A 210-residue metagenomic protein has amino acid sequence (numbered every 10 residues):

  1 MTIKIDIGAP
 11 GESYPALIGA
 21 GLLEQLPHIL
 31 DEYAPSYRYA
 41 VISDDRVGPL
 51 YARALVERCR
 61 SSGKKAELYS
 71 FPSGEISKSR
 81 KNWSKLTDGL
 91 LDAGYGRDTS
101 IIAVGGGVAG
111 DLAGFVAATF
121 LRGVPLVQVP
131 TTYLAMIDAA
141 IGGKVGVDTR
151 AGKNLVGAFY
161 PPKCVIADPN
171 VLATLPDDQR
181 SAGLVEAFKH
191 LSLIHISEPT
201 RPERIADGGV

Functional and structural regions predicted by a protein language model:
M1-T99, K189: ATP/NTP phosphate-donor binding region
E24, G48, L134-A135, L172-A173 (+1 more regions): Nucleotide phosphate-binding site architecture
L91-A93, S100, T119-P125: Nucleotide and nucleotide-moiety/phosphate-recognizing core
G107: Acidic-aromatic/histidine active-site loop/patch
G110: Catalytic nucleophile loop
F115-L193, S197: A glycine/threonine-rich phosphate-anchoring loop and its flanking beta-alpha core in nucleotide/phosphate-binding
I194-V210: Single conserved hydrophobic/aromatic residue that forms the stacking wall/gate of nucleotide- or nucleobase-binding
